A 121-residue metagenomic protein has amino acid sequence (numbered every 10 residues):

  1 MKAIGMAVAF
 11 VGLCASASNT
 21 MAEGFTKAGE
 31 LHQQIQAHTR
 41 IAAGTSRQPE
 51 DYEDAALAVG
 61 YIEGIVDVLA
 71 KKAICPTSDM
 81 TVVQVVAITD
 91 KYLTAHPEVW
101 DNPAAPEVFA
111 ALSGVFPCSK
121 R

Functional and structural regions predicted by a protein language model:
M1-A7: Bacterial N-terminal signal peptides that target proteins for export
G5, S78-D79, A104: Solvent-exposed, flexible loop/coil residues
G12-N19: N-terminal signal peptide c-region/cleavage motif recognized by signal peptidases
E23-I88: Short N-proximal segments of mature Sec-exported proteins
V86-R121: Short, compact, well-ordered microdomains
